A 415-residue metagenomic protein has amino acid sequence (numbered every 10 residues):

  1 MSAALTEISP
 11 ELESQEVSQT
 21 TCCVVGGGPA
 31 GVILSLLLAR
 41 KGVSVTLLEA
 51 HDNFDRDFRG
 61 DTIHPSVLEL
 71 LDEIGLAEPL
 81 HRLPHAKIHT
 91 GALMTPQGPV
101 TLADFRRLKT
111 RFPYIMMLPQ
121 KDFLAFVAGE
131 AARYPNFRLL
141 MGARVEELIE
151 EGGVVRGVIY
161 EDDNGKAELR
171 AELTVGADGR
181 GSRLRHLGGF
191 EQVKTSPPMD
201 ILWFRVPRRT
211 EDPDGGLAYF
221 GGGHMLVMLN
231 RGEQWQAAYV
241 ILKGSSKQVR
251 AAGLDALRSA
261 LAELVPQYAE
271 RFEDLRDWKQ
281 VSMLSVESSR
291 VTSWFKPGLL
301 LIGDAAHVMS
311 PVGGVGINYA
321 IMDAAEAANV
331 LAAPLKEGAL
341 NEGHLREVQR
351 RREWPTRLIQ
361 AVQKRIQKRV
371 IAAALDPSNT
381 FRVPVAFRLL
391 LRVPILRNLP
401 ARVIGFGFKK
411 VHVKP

Functional and structural regions predicted by a protein language model:
S2-S9, N329-P415: C-terminal helical "tail/cap" subdomain of flavin- and related membrane-associated enzymes
E13-A30: Beta1/beta-strand and adjacent pyrophosphate-binding region of the FAD-binding site in flavoprotein oxidoreductases
V25, A39-R59: Glycine-rich FAD pyrophosphate-binding loop
H64-E130: Active-site-adjacent segment of FAD-dependent monooxygenases/related oxidoreductases
M141-V155: A conserved short coil-to-beta-strand element within the FAD-binding core of flavoproteins
V154-V286, R290-V291, F295: Conserved FAD-binding catalytic core of PHBH/FMO-like flavoproteins
M225, S288-V291, A306-N318, W354: Glycine-rich phosphate/pyrophosphate-binding beta-alpha loops
S285-L301, R357-L358, L375: FAD-binding beta-loop-beta segment adjacent to the flavin cofactor pocket
